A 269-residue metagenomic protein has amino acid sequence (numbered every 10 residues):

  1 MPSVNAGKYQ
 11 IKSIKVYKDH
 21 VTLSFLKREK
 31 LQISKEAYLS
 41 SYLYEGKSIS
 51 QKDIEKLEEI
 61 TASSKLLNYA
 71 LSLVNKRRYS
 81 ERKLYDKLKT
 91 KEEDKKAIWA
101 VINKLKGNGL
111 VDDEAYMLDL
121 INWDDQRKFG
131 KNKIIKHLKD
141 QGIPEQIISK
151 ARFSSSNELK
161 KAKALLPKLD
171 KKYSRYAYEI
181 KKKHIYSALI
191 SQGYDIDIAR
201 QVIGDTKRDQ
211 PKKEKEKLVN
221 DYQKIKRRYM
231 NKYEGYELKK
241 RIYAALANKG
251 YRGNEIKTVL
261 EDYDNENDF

Functional and structural regions predicted by a protein language model:
M1-F269: An alpha-helical, amphipathic repeat domain used for nucleic-acid recognition, typified by the mTERF helical solenoid
